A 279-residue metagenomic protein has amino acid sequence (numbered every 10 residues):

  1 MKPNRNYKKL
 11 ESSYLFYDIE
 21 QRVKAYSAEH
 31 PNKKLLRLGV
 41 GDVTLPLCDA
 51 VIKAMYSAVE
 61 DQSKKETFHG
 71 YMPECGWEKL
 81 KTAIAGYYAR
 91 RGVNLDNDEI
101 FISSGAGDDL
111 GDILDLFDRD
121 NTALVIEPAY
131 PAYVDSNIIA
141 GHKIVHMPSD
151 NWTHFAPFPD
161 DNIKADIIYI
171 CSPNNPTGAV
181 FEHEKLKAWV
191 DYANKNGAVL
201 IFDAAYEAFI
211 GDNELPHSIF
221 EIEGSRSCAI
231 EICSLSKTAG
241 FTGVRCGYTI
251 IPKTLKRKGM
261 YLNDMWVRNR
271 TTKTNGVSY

Functional and structural regions predicted by a protein language model:
K2-S104, D112: N-terminal small-domain helix-loop-helix segment of the aminotransferase-like
L35, D120, A165, G197 (+2 more regions): Local beta-strand N-terminus motif with an aromatic residue
L36-L38, L124, V145, I201 (+2 more regions): Hydrophobic/aromatic beta-strand patches that form the interior of the parallel beta-sheet core in alpha/beta enzyme
T44-C48, P176-A179, A208-F209, G240-F241: Short catalytic/ligand-binding loop motif for oxyanion handling, primarily in non-cytosolic enzymes, centered on
E66-A193, E207-I222, I230: Conserved core of the PLP fold type I
S172, L200-I201: Residue-level marker for buried hydrophobic side chains located in beta-strands that build the well-ordered beta-sheet
A204: Walker B catalytic acidic pair
E221-Y279: Conserved core segment of the aminotransferase class I/II
